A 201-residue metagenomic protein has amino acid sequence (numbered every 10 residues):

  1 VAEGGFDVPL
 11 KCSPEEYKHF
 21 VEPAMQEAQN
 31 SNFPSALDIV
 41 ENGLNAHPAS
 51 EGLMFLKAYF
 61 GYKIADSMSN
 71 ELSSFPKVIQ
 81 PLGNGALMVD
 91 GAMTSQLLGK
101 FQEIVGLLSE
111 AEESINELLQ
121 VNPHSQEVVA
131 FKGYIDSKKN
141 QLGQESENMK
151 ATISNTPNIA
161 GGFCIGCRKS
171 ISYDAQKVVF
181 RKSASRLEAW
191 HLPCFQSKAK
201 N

Functional and structural regions predicted by a protein language model:
G4-V21: TPR-adjacent "capping" and linker segments in tetratricopeptide-repeat scaffold/adaptor proteins
C164-C167, H191: Short cysteine-rich clusters marking metal-coordination/redox-active sites
A189-K200: Cys/His-coordinated zinc-finger cores
